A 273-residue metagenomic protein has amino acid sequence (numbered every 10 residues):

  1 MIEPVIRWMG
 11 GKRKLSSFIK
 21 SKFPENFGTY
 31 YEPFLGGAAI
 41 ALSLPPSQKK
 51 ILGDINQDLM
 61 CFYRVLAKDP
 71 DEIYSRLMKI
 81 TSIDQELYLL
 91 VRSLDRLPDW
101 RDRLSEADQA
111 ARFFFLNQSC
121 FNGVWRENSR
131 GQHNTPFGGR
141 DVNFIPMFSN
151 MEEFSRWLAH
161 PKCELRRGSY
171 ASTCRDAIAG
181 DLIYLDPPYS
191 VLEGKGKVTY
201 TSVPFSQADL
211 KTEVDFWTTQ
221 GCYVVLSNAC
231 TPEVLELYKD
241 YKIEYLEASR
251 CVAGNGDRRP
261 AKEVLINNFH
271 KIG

Functional and structural regions predicted by a protein language model:
M1-L15, S21, E25, A67-Y184 (+3 more regions): SAM-dependent nucleic-acid methyltransferase catalytic core
E25-Q85, T201: Conserved S-adenosyl-L-methionine
L35, Q57, S172, Y189 (+1 more regions): Short, glycine/acidic-enriched loop or turn micro-motifs at the edges of active sites
L35-A39, M151, N228-P232: Short, polar loop motifs at secondary-structure junctions
A41-P46, R175-I178, P232-D240: Short loop/helix-cap segments at secondary-structure boundaries that form the rim of catalytic
I55-D58, S190, E247-G254: Short, acidic/turn-prone active-site loops that include or flank metal/cofactor- and phosphate-binding residues
P204-G273: Long, positively charged, glycine-interspersed low-complexity recognition regions
